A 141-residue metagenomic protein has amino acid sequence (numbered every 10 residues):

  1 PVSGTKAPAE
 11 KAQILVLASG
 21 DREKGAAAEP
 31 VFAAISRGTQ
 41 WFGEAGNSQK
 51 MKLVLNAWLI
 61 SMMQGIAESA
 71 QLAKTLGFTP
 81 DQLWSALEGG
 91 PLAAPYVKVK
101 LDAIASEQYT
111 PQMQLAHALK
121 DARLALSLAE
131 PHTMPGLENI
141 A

Functional and structural regions predicted by a protein language model:
P1-A57: Rossmann-fold dinucleotide-binding core
N47-A141: Helical "substrate-binding/catalytic lid" subdomain of Rossmann-like NAD(P)-dependent dehydrogenases/reductases
